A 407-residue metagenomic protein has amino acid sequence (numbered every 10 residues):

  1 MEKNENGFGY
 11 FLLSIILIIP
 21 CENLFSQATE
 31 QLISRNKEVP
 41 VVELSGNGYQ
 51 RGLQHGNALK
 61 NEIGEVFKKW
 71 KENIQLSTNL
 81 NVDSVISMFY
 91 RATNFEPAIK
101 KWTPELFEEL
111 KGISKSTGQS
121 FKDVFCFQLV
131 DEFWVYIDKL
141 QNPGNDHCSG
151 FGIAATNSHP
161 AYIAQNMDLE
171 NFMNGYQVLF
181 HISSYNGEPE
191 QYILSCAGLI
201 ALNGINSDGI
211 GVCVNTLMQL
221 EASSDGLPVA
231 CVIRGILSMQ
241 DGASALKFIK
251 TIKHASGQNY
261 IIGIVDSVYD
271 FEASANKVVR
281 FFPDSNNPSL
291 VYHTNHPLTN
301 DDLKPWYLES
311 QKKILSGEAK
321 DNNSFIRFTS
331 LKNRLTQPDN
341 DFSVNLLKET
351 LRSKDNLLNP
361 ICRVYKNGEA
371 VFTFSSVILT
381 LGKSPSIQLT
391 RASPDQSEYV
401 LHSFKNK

Functional and structural regions predicted by a protein language model:
M1-E30: Bacterial Sec-dependent N-terminal signal peptides
E2, S14, V39-V41, S45 (+3 more regions): Exposed boundary/loop context
F11-L13, Q50-G52, A154: Intrinsically disordered, low-complexity, compositionally biased regions/tails
Q27-H147, I236-V278, P283-K407: C-terminus-biased signal that marks the final domain/tail of proteins
E132-C231, S244, F374, I378 (+2 more regions): Internal mixed beta-strand/loop scaffold within catalytic domains of large alpha/beta enzymes
